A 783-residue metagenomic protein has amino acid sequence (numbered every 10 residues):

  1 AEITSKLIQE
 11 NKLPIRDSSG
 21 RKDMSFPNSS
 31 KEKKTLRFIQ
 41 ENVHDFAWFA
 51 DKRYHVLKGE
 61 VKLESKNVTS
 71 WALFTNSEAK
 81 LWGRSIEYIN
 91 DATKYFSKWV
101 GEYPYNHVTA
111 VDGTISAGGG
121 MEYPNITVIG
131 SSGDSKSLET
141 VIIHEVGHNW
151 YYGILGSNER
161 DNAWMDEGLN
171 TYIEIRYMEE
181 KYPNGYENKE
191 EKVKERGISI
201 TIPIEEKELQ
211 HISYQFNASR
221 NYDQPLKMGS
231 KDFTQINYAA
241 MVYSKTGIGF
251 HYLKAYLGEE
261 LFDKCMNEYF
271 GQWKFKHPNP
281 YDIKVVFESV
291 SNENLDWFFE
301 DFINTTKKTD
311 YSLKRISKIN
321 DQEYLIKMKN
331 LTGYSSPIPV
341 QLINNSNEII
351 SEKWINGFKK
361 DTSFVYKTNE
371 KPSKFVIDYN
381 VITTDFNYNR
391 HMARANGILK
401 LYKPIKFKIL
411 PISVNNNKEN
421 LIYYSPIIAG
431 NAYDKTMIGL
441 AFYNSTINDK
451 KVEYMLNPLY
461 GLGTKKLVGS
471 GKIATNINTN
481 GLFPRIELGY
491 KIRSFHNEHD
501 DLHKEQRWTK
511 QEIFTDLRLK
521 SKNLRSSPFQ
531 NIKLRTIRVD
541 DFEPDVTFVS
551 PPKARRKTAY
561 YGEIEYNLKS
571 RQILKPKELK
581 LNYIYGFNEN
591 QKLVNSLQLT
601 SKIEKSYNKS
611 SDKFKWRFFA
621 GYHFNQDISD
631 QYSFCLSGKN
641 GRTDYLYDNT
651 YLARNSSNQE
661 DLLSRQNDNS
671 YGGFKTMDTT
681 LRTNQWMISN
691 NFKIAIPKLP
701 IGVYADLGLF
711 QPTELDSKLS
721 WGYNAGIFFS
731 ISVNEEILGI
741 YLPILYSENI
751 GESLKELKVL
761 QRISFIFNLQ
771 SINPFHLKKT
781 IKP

Functional and structural regions predicted by a protein language model:
A1-D91, Y95-Y103, A240, A255-L257 (+7 more regions): Acidic/His-enriched low-complexity segments
F38, T69-S335, N345-S351, F375: Hydrophobic alpha-helical and helix-loop surface patches within well-folded domains that function as non-catalytic
Y366-K367, D378-P484, E512, R518 (+5 more regions): Outer-membrane beta-barrel initiation region
N415-N420, N448-V452, N478-E487, K520-N531 (+5 more regions): Short loop/turn motifs that connect adjacent beta-strands in outer-membrane beta-barrel proteins
N420, D434-I438, K465-G469, E505-I513 (+7 more regions): Residues that define the transmembrane beta-barrel architecture of outer-membrane proteins
N420-A432, I438-L440, N444-T446, K450-L462 (+10 more regions): Transmembrane beta-strand segments that form the barrel wall of outer-membrane beta-barrel proteins
P426-I428, E487-E505, F514-D516, Y561-A695 (+2 more regions): C-terminal outer-membrane beta-barrel translocator/porin domains of Gram-negative envelope proteins and their
Y460-R556, K615-L663, L738-P783: Outer-membrane beta-barrel translocator/channel fold
